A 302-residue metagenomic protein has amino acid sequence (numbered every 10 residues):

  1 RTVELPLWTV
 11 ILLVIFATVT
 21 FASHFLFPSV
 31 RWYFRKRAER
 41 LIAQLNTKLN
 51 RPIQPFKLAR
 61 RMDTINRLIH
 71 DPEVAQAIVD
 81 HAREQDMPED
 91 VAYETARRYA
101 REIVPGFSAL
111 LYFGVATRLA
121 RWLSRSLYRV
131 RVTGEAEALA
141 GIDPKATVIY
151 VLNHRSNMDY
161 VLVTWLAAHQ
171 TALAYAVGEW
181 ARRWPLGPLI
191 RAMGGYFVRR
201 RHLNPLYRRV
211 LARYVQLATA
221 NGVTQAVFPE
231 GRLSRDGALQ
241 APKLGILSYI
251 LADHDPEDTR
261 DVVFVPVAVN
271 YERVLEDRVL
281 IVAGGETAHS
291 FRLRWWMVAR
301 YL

Functional and structural regions predicted by a protein language model:
T2-I149, N157-L162, G187-G194, A212-R213: Membrane-anchoring hydrophobic helices of lipid-metabolizing enzymes
F56-I65, E179, R199-R201, A268: Residues at the C-termini of beta-strands that transition into short coil/loop
P105-G106, L110-Y112, K145-Y207, H254-R260: Catalytic core of membrane glycerolipid acyltransferases/transacylases, capturing the structured, soluble-facing
S124, Y128, H202-L211, A238-K243: Phosphate/oxyanion-binding active-site loops and adjacent basic polyanion-contact surfaces
Y128-V130, E179, Y196, G237: Flexible, active-site-adjacent loop/turn segments at secondary-structure boundaries
E135, D159, R182, Y207 (+2 more regions): Amphipathic coiled-coil/heptad-repeat helices and related helical stalk/stem segments that mediate oligomerization
E137-A140, H202-Y207, E272-V274: A short acidic, often aromatic-flanked loop/helix-cap motif at beta-alpha or helix-coil junctions that lines enzyme
T171-G178, R213-L302: Membrane-associated lipid acylation/remodeling enzymes share a hydrophobic transmembrane-juxtamembrane segment
